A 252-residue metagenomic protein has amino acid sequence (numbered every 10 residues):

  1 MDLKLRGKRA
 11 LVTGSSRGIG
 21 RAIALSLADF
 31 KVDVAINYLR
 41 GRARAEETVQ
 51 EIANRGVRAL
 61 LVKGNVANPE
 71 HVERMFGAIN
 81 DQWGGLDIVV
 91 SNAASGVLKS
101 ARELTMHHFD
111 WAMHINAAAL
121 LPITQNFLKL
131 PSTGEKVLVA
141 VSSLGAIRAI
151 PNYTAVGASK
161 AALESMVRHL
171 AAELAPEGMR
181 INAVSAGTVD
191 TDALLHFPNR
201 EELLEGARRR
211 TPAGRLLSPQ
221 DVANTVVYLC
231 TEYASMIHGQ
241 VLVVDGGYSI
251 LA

Functional and structural regions predicted by a protein language model:
L3, R148, A213, V227 (+1 more regions): Short C-terminal tail/terminal secondary-structure segment of NAD(P)H-dependent dehydrogenase/reductase domains
R9, S16-R17: Conserved glycine-rich cofactor-binding loop
S100-A101, T105-W111, L203, A207: Substrate-binding pocket helix/loop in short-chain dehydrogenase/reductase
A101-R102, R148-T154, G214, E232: Active-site loop immediately N-terminal to the catalytic Tyr-X3-Lys motif of short-chain dehydrogenase/reductase
T124, S159: Active-site helix of classical SDR
S143: Residue(s) in the substrate-gating loop at a strand-loop-helix junction that position the organic substrate next
A175, R180, I237-G239: Short, small/polar-rich loop/turn modules that mediate ligand/substrate recognition or access, typified
